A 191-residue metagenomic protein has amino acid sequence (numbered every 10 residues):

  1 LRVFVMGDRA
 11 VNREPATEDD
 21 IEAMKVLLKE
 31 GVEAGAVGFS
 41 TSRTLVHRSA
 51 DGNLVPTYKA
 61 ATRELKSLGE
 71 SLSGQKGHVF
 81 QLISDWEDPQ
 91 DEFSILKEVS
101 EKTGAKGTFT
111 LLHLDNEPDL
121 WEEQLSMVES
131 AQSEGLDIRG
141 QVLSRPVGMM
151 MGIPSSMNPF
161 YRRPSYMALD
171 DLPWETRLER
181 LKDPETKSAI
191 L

Functional and structural regions predicted by a protein language model:
L1-L82: Catalytic pocket of metal/acid-base enzymes, prominently hydrolases
R9-D19, M24-L27, G31-V32, L54 (+4 more regions): Polyanionic/metal-chelating signatures
S42-L45, D85-D88, S144: Short, solvent-exposed turn/loop segments enriched in Gly/Ser/Thr/Pro and often Arg
